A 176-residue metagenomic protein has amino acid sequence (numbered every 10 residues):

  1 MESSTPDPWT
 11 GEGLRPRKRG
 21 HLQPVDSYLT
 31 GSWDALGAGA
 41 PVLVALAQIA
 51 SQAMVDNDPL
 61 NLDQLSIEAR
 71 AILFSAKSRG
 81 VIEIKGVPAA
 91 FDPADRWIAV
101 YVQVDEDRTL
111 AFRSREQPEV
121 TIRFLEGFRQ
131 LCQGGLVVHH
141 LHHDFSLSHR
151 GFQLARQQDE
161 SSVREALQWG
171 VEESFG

Functional and structural regions predicted by a protein language model:
E2-K85: Long, low-complexity, charged/polar intrinsically disordered regions in eukaryotic proteins
E68-R70, R113-S114, V163: Donor-sugar nucleotide-binding helix/loop cap in glycosyltransferases
A76-G80, G135, A155-Q158: Generic structural signal for hydrophobic core residues of well-folded globular domains
G86-A89, P93-A94, A111, S161-E165 (+1 more regions): A composition-biased, non-transmembrane "mature-region" signal
A90-T121: Short helix-coil junctions and helix-kink-helix linkers
S114-G134, H139-L141: Short amphipathic alpha-helical interaction segments
D144-S148: Minor-groove-contacting beta-hairpin "wing" of winged helix-turn-helix DNA-binding domains
H149-G176: Short, amphipathic alpha-helical interaction segments positioned at domain boundaries
